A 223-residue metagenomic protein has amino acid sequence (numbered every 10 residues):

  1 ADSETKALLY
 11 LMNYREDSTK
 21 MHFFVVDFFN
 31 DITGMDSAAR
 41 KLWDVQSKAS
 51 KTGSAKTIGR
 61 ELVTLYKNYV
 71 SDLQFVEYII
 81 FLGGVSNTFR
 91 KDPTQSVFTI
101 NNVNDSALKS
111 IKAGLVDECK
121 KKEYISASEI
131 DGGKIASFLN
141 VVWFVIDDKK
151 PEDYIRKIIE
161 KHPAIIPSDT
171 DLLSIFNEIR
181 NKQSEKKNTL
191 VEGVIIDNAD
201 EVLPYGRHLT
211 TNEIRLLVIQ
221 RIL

Functional and structural regions predicted by a protein language model:
A1, A49-L223: Acidic metal-coordinating catalytic centers involved in nucleic-acid phosphodiester chemistry
D2-K67: Catalytic centers of nucleases
